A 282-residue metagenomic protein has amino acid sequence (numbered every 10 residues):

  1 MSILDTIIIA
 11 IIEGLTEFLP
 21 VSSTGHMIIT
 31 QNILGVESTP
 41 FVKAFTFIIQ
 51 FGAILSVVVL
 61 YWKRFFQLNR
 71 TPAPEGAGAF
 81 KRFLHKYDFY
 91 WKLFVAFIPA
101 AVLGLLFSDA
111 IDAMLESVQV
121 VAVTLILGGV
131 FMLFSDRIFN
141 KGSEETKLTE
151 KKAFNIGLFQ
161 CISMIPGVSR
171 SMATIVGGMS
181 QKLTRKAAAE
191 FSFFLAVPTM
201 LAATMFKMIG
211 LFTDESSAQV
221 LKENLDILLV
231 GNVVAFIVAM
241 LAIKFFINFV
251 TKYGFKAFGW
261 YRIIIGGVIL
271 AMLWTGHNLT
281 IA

Functional and structural regions predicted by a protein language model:
M1-A282: Multi-pass membrane proteins that catalyze or facilitate reactions on polyprenyl-/lipid-phosphate substrates and their
